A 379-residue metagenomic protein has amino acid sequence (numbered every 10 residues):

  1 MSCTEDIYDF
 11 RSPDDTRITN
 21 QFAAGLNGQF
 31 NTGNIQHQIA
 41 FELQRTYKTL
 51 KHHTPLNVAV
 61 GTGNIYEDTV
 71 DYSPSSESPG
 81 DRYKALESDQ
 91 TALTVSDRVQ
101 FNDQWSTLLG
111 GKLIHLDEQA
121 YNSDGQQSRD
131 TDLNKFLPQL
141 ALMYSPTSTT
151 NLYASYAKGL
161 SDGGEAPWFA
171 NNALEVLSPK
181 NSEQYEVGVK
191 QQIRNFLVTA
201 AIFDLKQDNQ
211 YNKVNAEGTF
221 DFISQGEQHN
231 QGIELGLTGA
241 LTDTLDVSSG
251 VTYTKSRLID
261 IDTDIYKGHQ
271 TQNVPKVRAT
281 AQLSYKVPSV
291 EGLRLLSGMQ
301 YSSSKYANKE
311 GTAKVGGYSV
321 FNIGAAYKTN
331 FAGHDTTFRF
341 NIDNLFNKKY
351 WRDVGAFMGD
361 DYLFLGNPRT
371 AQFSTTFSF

Functional and structural regions predicted by a protein language model:
M1-T4, H52-R82, R129, E175-V176 (+3 more regions): Surface-exposed loop/turn segments flanking beta-strands in extracellular/periplasmic regions
D6-N122: Face-selective signature of the C-terminal outer-membrane beta-barrel domain
N27, I39, Y185, Q272-F379: Conserved C-terminal beta-signal and adjacent last beta-strands/turns of outer-membrane beta-barrel proteins
G28-N31, R98-V99, L113, N134 (+8 more regions): Residue-level signature of outer-membrane beta-barrel architecture
G33-N34, Q104-T107, T149-L152, N195-T199 (+3 more regions): Repeated loop/turn-to-beta-strand initiation elements of outer-membrane beta-barrel proteins
L43-T49, L113-D117, Y156-D162, I193 (+8 more regions): Transmembrane beta-strands of outer-membrane beta-barrel pores
Q104, D204, S224-K309, F346 (+1 more regions): Gram-negative outer-membrane beta-barrel transporters
S145, N151-Y156, P179-A240, D246-D262: Membrane-embedded beta-barrel scaffold of Gram-negative outer-membrane proteins
